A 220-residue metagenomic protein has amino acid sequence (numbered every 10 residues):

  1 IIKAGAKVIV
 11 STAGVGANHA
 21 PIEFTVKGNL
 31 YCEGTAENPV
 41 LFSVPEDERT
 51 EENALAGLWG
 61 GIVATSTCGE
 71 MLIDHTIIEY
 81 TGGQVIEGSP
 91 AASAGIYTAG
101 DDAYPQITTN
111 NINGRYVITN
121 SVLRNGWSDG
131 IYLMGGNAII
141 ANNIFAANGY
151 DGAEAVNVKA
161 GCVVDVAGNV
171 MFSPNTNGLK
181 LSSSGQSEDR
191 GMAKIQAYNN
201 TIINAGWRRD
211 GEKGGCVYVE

Functional and structural regions predicted by a protein language model:
I1-E52: Extracellular beta-helix/beta-solenoid repeat scaffolds
A4-G5, T35-S43, G69-G82, N113-D129 (+4 more regions): Right-handed parallel beta-helix
A17, I22-V26, G60-S66, Q84-I112 (+4 more regions): Glycine-rich beta-solenoid repeat tracts in large extracellular/virion proteins
S43-E70: Aspartyl protease catalytic core from the pepsin/retropepsin fold
